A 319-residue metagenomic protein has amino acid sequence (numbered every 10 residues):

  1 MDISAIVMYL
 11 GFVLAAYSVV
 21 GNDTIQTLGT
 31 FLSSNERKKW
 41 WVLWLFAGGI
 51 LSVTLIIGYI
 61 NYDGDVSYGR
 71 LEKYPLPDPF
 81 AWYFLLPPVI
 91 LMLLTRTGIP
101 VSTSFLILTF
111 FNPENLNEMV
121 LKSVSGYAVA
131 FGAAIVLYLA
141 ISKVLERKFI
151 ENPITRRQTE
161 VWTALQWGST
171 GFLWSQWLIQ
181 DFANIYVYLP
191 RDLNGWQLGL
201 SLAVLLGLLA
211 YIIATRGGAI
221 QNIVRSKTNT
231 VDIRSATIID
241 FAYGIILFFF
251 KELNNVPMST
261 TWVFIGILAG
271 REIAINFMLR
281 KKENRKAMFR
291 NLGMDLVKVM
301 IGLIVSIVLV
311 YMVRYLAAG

Functional and structural regions predicted by a protein language model:
M1-G319: Multi-pass alpha-helical transmembrane bundle typical of ion/small-solute transporters and intramembrane aspartyl
